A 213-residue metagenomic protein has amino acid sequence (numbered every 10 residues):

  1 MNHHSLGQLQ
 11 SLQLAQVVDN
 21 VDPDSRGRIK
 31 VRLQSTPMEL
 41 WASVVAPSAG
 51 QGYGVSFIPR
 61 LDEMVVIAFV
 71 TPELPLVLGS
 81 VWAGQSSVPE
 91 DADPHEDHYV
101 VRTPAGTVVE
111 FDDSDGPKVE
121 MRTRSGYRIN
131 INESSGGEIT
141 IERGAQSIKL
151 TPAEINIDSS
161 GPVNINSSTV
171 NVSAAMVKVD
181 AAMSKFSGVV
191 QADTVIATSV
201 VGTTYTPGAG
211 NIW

Functional and structural regions predicted by a protein language model:
M1-S167: Hydrophobic packing positions characteristic of elongated beta-solenoid/beta-helix-type spike/fiber shafts
H3, G7-Q8, L14-A15, S147-K149 (+1 more regions): Intrinsic-disorder/coil detector with helix-boundary
